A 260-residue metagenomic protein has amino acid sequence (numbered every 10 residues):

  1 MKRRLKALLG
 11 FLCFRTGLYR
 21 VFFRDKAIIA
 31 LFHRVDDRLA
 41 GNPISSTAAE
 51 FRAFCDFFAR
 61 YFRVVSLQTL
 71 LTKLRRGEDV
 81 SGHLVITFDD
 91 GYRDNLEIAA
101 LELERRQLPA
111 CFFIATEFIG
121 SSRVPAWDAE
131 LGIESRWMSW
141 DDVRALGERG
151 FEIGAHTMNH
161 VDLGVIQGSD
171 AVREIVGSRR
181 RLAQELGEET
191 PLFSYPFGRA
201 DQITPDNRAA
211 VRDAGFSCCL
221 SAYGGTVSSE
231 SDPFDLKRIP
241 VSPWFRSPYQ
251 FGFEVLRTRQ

Functional and structural regions predicted by a protein language model:
M1-T87, D94, V165-Q260: C-terminal active-site subregion of NodB/CE4 polysaccharide deacetylases
A30-V35, A115-T116, H156-M158: Short loop/turn segments at strand-loop or loop-helix junctions that form parts of catalytic or ligand-binding pockets
A59, R63, L101-Q107, M138-A155 (+2 more regions): Acidic (Asp/Glu)-rich catalytic clusters
T87-F88, G154: Generic enzyme active-site microenvironment
Y92, L131-W137, D201-Q202: Active-site glycine- and acidic-residue-rich loops that bind and position anionic ligands or nucleotide-like cofactors
I98-T116: A short alpha/beta connector and helix-capping loop motif
C111-T116, I153-H156, S221: Non-cysteine beta-strand/loop elements that form the S-adenosyl-L-methionine
G120-S135: Aromatic- and acidic-residue-enriched segments that line the glycan-binding/catalytic groove of carbohydrate-active
